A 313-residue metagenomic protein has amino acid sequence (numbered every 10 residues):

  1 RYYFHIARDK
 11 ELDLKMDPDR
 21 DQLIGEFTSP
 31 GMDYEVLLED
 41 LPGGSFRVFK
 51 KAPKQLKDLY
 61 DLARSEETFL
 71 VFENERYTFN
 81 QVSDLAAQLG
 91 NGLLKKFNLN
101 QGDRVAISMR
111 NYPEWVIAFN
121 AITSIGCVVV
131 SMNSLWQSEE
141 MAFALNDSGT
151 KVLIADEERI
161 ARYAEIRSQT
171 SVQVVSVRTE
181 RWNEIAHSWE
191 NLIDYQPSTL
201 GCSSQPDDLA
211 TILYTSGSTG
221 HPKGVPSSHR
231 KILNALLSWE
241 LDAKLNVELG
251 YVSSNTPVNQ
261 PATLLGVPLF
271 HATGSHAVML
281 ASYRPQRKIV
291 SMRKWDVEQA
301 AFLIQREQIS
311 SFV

Functional and structural regions predicted by a protein language model:
Y2-A52, E73: Flexible, non-catalytic linker and terminal segments flanking ANL/adenylate-forming cores
I6, E39-L41, N74, E158-D207 (+1 more regions): ANL superfamily adenylate-forming
V48, K54-K57, E66-N120, Q137-A142 (+1 more regions): Conserved AMP-binding/adenylate-forming core of the ANL superfamily
T78-N80, A210-S238: Conserved AMP-binding A3 loop
D103-R104, R110-S138, N146-V152, P261-A262 (+2 more regions): A short helix-loop-beta submotif of the ANL/AMP-binding
R110, A155-A164, R181-W182, V267 (+2 more regions): Adenylate-forming
Q196-Y214, H221, Y251-A262: Conserved pre-ATP/AMP-binding loop-to-beta segment of ANL
L233-T263, F270-S311: Conserved AMP-binding/adenylation subdomain of ANL enzymes
